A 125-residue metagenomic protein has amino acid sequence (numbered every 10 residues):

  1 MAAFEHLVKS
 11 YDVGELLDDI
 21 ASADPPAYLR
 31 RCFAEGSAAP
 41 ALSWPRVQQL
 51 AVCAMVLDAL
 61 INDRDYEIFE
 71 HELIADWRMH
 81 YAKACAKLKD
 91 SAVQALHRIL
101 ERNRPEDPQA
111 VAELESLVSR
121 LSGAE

Functional and structural regions predicted by a protein language model:
M1-A41: Short terminal alpha-helical segments
S10, S22-P25, L50, N62 (+2 more regions): Alpha-helix initiation and capping sites
D19, A59-D63, I99: Residue-level signature of the C-terminal ends
A27, R31, A51-M55, D90 (+1 more regions): Generic structural signal for well-ordered, non-membrane alpha-helices
R30-R31, D63-H71: Amphipathic alpha-helical scaffolding segments comprising HEAT/armadillo-like alpha-solenoid repeats
W44-P45, H71: Catalytic toxin/effector domains delivered as secreted proteins or via bacterial secretion systems
V47-D63: Short, hydrophobic/amphipathic alpha-helical patches that form generic packing surfaces within helical domains
D76-E125: Amphipathic alpha-helical binding modules
